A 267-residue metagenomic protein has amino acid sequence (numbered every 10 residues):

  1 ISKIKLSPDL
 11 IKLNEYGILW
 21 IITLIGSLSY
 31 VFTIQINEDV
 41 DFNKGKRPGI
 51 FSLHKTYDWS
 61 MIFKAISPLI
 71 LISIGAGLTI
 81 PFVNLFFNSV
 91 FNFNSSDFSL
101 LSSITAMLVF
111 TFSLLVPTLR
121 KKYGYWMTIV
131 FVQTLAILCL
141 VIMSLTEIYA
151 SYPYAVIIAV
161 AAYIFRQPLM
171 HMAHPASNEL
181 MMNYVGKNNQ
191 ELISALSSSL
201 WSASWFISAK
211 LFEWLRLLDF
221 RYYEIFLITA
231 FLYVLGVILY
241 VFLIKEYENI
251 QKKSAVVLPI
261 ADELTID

Functional and structural regions predicted by a protein language model:
S2, F112-Y125, R216-L217: Helix-to-loop junctions at the C-terminal end of transmembrane segments in multipass secondary transporters
S2-L24, W214-Y233: A membrane-interface helix-boundary motif in multi-pass transporters
L24-F42, L239-I244: C-terminal membrane-cytosol helix-exit motif in multi-pass small-molecule transporters
N37-P68, V257-D267: Juxtamembrane intracellular "pre-TM" segments in multi-pass secondary transporters
P81-F98, L217: Short amphipathic helix-loop junctions that connect adjacent transmembrane helices in Major Facilitator Superfamily/SLC
S95-S96, V185-S197: Loop-to-transmembrane helix entry/capping segments in MFS-fold secondary transporters and related SLC/MFSD carriers
L135-Y152: C-terminal ends and interior cores of transmembrane alpha-helices in multi-pass membrane transporters/permeases
M170-V185: Intracellular juxtamembrane helix-capping segments at the cytosolic ends of symmetry-related transmembrane helices
